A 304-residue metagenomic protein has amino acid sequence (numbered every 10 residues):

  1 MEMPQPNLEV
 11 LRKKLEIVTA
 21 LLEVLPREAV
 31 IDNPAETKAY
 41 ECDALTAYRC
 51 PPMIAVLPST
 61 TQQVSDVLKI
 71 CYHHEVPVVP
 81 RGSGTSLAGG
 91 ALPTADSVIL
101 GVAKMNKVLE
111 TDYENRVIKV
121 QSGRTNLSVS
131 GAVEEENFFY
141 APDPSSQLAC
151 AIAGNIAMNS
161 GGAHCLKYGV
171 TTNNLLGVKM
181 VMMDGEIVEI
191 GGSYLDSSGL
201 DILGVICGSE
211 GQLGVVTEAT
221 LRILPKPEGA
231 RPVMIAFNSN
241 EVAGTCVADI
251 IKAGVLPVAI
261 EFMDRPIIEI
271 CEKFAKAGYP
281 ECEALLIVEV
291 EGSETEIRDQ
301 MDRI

Functional and structural regions predicted by a protein language model:
M1-I304: Noncatalytic alpha-helical scaffold of FAD-dependent oxidoreductases
